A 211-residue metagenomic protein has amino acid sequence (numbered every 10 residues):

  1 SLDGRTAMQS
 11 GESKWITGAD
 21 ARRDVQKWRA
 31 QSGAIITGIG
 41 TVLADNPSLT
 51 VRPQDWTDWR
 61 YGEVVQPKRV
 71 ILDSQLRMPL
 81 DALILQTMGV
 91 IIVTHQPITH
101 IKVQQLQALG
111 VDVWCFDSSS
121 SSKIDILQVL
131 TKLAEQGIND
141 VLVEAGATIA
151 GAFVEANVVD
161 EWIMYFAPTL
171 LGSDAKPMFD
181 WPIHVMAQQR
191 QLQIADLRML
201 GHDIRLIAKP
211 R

Functional and structural regions predicted by a protein language model:
S1-R211: Enzymes that bind and transform nitrogen-containing heteroaromatic metabolites
